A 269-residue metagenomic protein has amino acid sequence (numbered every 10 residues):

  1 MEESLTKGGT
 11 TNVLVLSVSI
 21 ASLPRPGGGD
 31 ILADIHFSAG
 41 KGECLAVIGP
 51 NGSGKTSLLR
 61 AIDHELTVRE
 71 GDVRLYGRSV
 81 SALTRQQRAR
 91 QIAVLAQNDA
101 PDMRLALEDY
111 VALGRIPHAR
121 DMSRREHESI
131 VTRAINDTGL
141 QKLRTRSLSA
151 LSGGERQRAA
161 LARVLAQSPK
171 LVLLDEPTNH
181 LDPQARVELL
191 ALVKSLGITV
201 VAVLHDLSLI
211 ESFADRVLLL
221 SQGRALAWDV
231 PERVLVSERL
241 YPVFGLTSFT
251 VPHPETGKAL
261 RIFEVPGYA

Functional and structural regions predicted by a protein language model:
I48-P50: The feature captures the beta-strand-to-loop junction immediately N-terminal to the Walker
D63: Helix-to-loop junction immediately C-terminal to a conserved catalytic motif
G71-S79, R88: Conserved ABC transporter NBD signature motif
R125-L143: Conserved ABC ATPase "signature" region
A166-K170: A short, proline-enriched helix->beta-strand linker immediately N-terminal to the Walker B motif in ABC-type P-loop
V172-E176: Catalytic Walker B motif of ABC-type/P-loop ATPase nucleotide-binding domains
Y241-A269: ABC ATPase nucleotide-binding domains
